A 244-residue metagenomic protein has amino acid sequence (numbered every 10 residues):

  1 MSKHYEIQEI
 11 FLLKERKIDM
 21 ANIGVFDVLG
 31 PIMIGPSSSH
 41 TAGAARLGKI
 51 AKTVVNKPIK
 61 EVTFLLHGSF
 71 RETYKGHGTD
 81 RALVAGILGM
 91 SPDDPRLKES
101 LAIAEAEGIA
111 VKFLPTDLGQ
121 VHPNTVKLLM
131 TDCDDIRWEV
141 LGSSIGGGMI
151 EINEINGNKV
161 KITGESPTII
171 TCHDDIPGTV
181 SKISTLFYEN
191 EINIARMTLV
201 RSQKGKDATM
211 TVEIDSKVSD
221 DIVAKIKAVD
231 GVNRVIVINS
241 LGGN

Functional and structural regions predicted by a protein language model:
K3-D19, G242: Short, Lys/Arg-enriched N-terminal segments with co-localized hydrophobic residues within the first ~10-30 amino acids
K14-V25, N56-K60: Acidic-glycine-rich active-site phosphate/pyrophosphate-binding loop
G30-G48: Conserved phosphate/anionic-ligand binding catalytic regions in large, soluble enzymes, centered on
I59-G68: Beta-strand segments within the central parallel beta-sheet cores of soluble alpha/beta enzyme folds
H67-A102, A106: A structural-propensity feature for long, helix-poor, extended segments
T73-T79, P123, T209-E213: Short glycine/threonine-rich loop-to-helix capping motif typified by GTGT followed within a few residues by an Asp-Pro
E105, A110-W138: C-terminal edge-of-domain segments
F113-T116, V140-N244: A conserved regulatory-domain signal marking ACT and ACT-like small-molecule sensing domains and adjacent regulatory
